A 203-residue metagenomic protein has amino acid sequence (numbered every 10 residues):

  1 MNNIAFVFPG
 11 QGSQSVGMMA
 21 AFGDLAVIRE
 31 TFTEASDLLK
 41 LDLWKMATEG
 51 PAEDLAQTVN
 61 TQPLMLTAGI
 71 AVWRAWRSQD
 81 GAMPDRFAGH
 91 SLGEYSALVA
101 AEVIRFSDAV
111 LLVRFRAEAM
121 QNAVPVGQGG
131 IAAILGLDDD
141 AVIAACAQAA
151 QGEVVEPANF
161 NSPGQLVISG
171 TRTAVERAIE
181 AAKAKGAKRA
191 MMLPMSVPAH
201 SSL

Functional and structural regions predicted by a protein language model:
N2-A88, I168: Helix-rich "cap/lid" substructures immediately adjacent to catalytic or cofactor-binding pockets
Q11-S13, L39, A101-L203: Alpha/beta catalytic cores of group-transfer enzymes, especially the acyltransferase/condensing modules of polyketide
M18-A20, R77, A97, A101 (+2 more regions): Ubiquitous "structural anchor" signal
E30, L64, S91-L92, I104 (+1 more regions): An amphipathic alpha-helix/helix-turn recognition signal
T48-L55, S96-A97, R189-L193: A short small-residue
A52-E53, A88-L92, A117, G129-A133: Short, glycine/charge-rich beta-strand/loop segments that flank catalytic centers and engage negatively charged groups
G69, D85-G89, G93-A97, R105: Gly/Ala-rich beta-loop-alpha elbow adjacent to hydrolase catalytic centers
